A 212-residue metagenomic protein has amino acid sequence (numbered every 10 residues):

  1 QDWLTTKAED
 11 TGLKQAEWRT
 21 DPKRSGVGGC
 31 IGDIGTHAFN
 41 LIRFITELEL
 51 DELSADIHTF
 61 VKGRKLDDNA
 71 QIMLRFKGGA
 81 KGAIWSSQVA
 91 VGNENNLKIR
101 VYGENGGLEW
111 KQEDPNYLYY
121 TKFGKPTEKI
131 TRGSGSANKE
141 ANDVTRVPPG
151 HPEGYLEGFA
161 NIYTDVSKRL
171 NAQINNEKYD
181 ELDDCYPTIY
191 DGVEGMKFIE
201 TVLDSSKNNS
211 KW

Functional and structural regions predicted by a protein language model:
Q1-R64, Q71, L118, N209: Predominantly a Rossmann-like dinucleotide-binding segment in NAD(P)-dependent oxidoreductases
L13, N161-D165: Generic alpha-helical secondary structure signal
T20-K23, N142-G150, Q173-D183: Short glycine/proline-rich turn/loop motifs
G26-I31, H58-F60, P148-Y155, E181-I189: Active-site rim elements
F39, L66-A70, I189-G192, M196: Conserved glycosyltransferase catalytic-site signature
F60-D67, K77-N161: NAD(P)-dinucleotide binding in Rossmann-like oxidoreductases
K111, T164-W212: C-terminal helix-rich "cap/oligomerization" subdomain common to oxidoreductases
